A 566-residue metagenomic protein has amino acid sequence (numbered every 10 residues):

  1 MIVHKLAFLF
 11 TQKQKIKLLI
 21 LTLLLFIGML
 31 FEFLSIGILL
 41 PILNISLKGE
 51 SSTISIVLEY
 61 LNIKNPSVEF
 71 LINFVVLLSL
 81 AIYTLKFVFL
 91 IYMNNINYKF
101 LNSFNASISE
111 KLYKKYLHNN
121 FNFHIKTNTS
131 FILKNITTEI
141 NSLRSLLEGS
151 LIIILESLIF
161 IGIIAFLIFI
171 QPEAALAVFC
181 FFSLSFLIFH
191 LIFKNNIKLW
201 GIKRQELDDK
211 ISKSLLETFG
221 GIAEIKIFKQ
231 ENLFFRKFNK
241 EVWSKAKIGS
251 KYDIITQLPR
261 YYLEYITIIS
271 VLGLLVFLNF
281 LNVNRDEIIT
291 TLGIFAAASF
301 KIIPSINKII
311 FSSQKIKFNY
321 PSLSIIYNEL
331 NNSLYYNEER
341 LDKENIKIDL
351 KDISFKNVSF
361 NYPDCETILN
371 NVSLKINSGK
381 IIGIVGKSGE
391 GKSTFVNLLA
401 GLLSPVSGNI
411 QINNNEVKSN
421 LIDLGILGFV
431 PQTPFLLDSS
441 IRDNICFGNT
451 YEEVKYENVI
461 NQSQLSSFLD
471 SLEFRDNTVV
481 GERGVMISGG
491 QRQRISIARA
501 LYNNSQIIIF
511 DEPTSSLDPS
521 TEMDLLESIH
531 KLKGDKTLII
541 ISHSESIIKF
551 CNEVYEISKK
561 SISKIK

Functional and structural regions predicted by a protein language model:
L21-I27, I152-I202, G273-I288: Transmembrane helices of ABC transporter permease
T22-L85, I168-L176, C180, R285-I289: Transmembrane helix-loop-helix hairpins at lipid-water interfaces of multipass membrane proteins, especially the type-1
S79-K86, S183-L184, R260-L263, T267-S270 (+1 more regions): Hydrophobic alpha-helical segments in the permease module
L117-G162, G220, I248, Q257: Juxtamembrane loop-to-helix connectors within ABC transporter transmembrane domains
L207, I211, A223-Q230, I254-Q257 (+1 more regions): Cytosolic ends of transmembrane helices, especially the final helix of ABC transmembrane type-1 domains
A400: Helix-to-loop junction immediately C-terminal to a conserved catalytic motif
Q411-N414, R442-E482, L526-E527, D535: ABC ATPase nucleotide-binding domain helical subdomain, centered on the C-loop/LSGGQ "ABC signature"
T433, N444, T478-K566: ABC-family ATPase nucleotide-binding domain "signature/switch" substructure
